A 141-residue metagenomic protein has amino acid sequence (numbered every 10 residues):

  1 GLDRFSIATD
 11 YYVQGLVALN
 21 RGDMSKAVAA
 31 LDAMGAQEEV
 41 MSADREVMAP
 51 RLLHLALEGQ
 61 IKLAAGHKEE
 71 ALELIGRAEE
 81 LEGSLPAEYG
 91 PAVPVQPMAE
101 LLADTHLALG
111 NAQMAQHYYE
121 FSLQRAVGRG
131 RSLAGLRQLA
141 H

Functional and structural regions predicted by a protein language model:
D3-S6, R45, A49-R51, Y89 (+2 more regions): Residue signature of alpha-solenoid helical repeat architecture, marking inter-repeat boundaries and helix-start
T9, V13, P50-L53, L57 (+2 more regions): "A position-specific structural signal for the A-helix of alpha-solenoid helical repeats
D32-V40, G76-A87, F121-Q124: Amphipathic alpha-helical segments of tetratricopeptide repeats
